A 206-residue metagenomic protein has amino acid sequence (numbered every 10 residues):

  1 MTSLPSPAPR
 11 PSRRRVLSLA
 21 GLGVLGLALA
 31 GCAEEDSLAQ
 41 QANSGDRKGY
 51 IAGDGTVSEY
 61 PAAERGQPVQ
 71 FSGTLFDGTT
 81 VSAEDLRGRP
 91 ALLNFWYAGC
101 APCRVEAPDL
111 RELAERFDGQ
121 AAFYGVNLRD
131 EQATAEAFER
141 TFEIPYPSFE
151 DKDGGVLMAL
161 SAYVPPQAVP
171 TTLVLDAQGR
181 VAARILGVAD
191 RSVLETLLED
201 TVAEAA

Functional and structural regions predicted by a protein language model:
M1-Q70, A206: N-terminal targeting signals for export/organelle localization
G66-P68, L86-G88, D118: Extracytoplasmic
V69, A91, V169-P170: Short loop/turn microsegments at loop-to-beta-strand junctions
A83-A101: Short active-site neighborhood of thiol/selenol oxidoreductases, capturing the structured segment around
R104-E143, K152-A159: Structural microenvironment flanking redox-active thiols in thiol-disulfide oxidoreductases
F142-I144, D153-A203: Thiol/disulfide oxidoreductase modules built on the thioredoxin-like
